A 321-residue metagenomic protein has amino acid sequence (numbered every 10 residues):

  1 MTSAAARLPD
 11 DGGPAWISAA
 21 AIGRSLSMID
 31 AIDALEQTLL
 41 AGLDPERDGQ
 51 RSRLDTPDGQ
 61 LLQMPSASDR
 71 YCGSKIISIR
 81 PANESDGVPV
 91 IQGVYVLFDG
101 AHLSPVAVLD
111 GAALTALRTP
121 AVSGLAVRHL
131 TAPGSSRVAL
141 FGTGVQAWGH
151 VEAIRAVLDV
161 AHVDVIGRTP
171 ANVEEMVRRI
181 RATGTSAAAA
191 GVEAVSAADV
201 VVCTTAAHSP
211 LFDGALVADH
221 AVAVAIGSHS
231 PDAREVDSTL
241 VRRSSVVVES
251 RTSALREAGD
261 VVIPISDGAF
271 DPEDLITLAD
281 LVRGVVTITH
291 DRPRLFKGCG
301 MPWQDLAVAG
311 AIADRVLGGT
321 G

Functional and structural regions predicted by a protein language model:
M1-A116, G124, G134, L306 (+1 more regions): N-terminal ligand-binding/catalytic initiation module
A21, D232-G321: Adenosine-phosphate binding glycine-rich loop
L130-R137, D159, A218-D219: Short helix-loop-beta connector
V138-A139, R294: Conserved beta-strand elements of the Class I
T143-G144: Glycine-rich Rossmann-fold phosphate-binding loop(s) that bind the pyrophosphate of adenine dinucleotide cofactors
A147-W148: N-terminal Rossmann-fold NAD(P) dinucleotide-binding loop
A156-I180: NAD(P)-binding Rossmann-fold cofactor-contacting core
T183-S266: Rossmann-like adenosine-cofactor binding region
